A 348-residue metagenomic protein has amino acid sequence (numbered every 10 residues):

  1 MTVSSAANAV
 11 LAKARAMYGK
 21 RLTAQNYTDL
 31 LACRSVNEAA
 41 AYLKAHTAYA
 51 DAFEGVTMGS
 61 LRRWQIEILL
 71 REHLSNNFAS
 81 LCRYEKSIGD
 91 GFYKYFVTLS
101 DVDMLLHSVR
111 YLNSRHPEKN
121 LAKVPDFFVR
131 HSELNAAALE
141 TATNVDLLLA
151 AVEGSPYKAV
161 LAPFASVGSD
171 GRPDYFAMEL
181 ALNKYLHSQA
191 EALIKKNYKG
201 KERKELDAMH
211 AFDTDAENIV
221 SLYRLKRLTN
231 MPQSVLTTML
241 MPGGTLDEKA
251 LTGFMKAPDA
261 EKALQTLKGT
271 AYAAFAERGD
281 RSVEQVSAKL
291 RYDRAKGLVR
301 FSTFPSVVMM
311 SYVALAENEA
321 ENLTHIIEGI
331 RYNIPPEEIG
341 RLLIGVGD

Functional and structural regions predicted by a protein language model:
M1-D348: N-terminal domain-start signal
